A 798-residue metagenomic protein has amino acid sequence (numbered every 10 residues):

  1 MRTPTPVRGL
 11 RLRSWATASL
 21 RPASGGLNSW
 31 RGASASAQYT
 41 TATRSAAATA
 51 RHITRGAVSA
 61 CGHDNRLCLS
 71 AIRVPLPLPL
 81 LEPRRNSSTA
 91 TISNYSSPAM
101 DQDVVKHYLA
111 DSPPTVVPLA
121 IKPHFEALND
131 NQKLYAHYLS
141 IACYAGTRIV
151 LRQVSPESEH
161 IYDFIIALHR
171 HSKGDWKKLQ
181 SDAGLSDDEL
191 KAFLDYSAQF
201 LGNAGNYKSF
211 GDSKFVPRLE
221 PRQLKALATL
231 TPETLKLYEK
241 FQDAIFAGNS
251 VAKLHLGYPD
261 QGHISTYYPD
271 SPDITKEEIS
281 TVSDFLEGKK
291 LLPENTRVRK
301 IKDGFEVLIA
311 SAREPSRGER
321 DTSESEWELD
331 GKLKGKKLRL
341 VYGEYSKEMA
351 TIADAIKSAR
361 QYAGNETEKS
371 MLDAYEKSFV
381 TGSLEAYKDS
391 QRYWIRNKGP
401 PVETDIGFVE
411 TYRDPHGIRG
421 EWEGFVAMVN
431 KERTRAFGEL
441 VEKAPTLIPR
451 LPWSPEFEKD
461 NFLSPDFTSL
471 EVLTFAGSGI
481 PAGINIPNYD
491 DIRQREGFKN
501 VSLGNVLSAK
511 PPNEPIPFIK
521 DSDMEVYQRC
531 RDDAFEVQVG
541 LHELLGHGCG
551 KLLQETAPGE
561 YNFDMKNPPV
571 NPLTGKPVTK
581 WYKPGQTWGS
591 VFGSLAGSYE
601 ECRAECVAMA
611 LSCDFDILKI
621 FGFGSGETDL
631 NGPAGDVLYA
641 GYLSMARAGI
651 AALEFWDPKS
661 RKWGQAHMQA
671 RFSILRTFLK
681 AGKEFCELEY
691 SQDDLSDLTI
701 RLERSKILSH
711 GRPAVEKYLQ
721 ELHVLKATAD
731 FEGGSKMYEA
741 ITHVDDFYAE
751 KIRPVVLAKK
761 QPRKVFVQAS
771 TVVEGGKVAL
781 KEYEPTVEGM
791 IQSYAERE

Functional and structural regions predicted by a protein language model:
M1-Y95: N-terminal mitochondrial targeting presequence
R85-N86, Y95-P123: Generic start-of-chain signal for non-secretory N-termini
H107-A110, Q132, A142, G146-F215 (+5 more regions): Zinc-dependent metallohydrolase catalytic domains
P113-I141: Mature N-terminal segment immediately following signal peptide/propeptide cleavage in secreted/periplasmic
T115, E126, D130, S155 (+6 more regions): Soluble non-cytosolic domains of exported or imported proteins
E126, K133-Y138, E159, D163 (+3 more regions): Solvent-exposed, polar/charged alpha-helical surfaces in well-ordered, non-transmembrane soluble domains, broadly
L194-S197, G202-R317, E324, G331 (+1 more regions): Contiguous, non-catalytic segments that form substrate-binding/exosite surfaces or channel walls
L541, L545-G546: Short active-site segment of divalent metal-dependent hydrolases/proteases that encodes the spacing between
